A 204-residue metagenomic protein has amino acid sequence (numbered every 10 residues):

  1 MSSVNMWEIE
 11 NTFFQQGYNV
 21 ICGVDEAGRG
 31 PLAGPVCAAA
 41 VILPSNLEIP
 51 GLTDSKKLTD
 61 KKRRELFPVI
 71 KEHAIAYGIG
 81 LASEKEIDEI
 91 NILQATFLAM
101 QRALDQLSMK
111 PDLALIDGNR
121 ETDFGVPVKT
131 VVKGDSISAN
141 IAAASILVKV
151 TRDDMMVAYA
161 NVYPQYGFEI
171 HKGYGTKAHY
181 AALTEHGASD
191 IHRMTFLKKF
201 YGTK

Functional and structural regions predicted by a protein language model:
M1-K204: RNase H-like, Mg2+-dependent phosphodiesterase core, and more generally RNA phosphate-backbone-engaging helix-loop
